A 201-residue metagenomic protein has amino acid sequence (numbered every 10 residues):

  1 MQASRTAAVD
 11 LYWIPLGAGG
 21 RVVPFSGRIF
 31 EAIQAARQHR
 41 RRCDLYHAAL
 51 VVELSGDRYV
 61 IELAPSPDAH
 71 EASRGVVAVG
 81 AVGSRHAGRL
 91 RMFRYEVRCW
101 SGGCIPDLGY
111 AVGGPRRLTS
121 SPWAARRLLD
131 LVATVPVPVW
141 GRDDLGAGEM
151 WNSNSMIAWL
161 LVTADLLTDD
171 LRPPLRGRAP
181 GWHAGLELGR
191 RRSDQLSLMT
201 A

Functional and structural regions predicted by a protein language model:
M1-A147, S193-A201: Non-catalytic ligand/cofactor/substrate-binding and regulatory segments of enzyme domains
A32, H70, E149-S153, R178-W182: Short, surface-exposed, charged/polar-biased interaction segments
L45, G141-A164: Active-site nucleophilic cysteine motif
D57-R58, V162-D170: Short helix-capping/linker segments at secondary-structure and domain boundaries
R126-T134, W159, A184, L188: Charged/polar, solvent-exposed surface patches and flexible loops
W140-D144, T168-P174: Surface-exposed patches in mature extracellular/periplasmic domains of secreted proteins
M156-L166, L186-D194: Short, charged low-complexity intrinsically disordered segments located at boundaries of structured domains
P174-A201: Short terminal or interdomain "cap/linker" segment that borders an active site or interface and mediates
